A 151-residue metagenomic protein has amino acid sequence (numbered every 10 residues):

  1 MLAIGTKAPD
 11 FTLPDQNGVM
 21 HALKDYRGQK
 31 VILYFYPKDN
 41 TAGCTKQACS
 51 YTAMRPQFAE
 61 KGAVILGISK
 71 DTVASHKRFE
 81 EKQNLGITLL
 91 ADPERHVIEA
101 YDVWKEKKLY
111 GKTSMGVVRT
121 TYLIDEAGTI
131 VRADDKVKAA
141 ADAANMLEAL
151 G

Functional and structural regions predicted by a protein language model:
M1-G151: Chalcogenol-based redox active-site neighborhoods
